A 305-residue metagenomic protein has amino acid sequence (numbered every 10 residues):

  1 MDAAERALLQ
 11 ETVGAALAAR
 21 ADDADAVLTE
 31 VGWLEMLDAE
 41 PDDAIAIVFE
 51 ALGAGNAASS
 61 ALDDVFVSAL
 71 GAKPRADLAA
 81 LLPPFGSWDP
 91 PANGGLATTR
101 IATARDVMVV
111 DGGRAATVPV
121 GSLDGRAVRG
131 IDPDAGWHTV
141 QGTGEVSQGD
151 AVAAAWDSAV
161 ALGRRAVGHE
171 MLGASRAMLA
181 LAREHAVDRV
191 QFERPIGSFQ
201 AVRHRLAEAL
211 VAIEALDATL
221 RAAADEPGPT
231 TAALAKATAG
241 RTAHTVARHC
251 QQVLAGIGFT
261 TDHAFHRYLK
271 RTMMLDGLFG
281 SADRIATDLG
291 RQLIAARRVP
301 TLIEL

Functional and structural regions predicted by a protein language model:
M1-G55, R164-L305: Alpha-helical interface subdomain recognition
L17, L37, V65-F66, S87: Helix-boundary and N-terminal cytosolic regulatory elements
I45, D64-V67: Amphipathic alpha-helical segments in well-structured domains
N56-L62, A69-A180, A296, I303-L305: FAD-binding core of flavoproteins
